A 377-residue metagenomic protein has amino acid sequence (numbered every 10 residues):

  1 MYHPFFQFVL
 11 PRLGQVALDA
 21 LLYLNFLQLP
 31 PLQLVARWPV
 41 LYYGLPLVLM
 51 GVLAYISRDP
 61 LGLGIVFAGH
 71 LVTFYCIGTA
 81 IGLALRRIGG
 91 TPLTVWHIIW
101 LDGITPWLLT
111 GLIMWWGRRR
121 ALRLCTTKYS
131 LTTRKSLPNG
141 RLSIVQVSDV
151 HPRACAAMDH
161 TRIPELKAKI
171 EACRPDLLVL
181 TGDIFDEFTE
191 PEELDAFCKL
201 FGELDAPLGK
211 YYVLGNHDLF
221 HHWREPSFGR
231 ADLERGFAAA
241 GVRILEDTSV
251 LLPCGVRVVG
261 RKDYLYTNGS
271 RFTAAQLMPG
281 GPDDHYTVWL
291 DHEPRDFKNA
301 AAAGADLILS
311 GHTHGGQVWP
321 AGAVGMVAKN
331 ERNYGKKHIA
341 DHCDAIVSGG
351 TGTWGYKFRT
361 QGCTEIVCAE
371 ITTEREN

Functional and structural regions predicted by a protein language model:
M1-F26, L63-T79, W115, Y129-T133 (+4 more regions): Extended recognition/assembly regions associated with phosphoester-bond processing machinery
M1-L124: Non-catalytic terminal accessory segments
A84-T105, L109-C173: N-terminal signal-anchor transmembrane helix
S136-N377: Soluble catalytic domains of enzymes that build or remodel membrane lipids, polysaccharides, and related
